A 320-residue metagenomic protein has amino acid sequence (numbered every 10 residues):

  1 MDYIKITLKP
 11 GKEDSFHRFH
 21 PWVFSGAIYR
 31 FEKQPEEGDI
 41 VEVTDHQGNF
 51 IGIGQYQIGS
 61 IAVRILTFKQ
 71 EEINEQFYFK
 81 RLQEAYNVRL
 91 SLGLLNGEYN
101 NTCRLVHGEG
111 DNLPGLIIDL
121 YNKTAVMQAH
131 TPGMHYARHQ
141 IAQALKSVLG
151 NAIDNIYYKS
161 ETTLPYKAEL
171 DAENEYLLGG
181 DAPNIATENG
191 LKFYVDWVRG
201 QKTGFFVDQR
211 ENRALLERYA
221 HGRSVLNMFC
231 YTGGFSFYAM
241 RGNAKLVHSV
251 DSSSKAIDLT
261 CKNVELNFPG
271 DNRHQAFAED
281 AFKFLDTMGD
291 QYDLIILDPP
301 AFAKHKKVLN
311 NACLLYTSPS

Functional and structural regions predicted by a protein language model:
M1-N122: Non-catalytic accessory regions of SAM-dependent methyltransferases
G108-L113, I117-D119, H139-F205: Non-catalytic substrate-recognition/targeting regions of SAM-dependent transferases
R223-M228: Conserved class I S-adenosyl-L-methionine
G234-N243: Conserved SAM-binding loop of SAM-dependent methyltransferases across substrates and taxa, primarily the Class I
L246-D251: Conserved SAM-binding motif I beta-strand of class I
D258-G289: S-adenosyl-L-methionine
L294-L315: Mobile active-site "lid"/loop adjacent to the S-adenosyl-L-methionine
Y316-S320: Conserved small/polar residues in nucleotide/adenosyl-binding loops
